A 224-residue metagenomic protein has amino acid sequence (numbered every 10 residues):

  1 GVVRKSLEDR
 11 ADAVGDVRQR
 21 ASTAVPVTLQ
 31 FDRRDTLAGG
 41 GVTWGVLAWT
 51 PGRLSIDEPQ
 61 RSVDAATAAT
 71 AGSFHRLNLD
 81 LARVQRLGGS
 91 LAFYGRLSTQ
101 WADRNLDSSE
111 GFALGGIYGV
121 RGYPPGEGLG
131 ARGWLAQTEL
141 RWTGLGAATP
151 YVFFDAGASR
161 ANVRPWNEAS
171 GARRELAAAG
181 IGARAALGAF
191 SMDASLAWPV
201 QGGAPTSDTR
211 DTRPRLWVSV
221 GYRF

Functional and structural regions predicted by a protein language model:
G1-Y94, S98-R104: Transmembrane beta-strand segments of outer-membrane beta-barrel domains in Gram-negative and organellar OMPs
V63-F224: C-terminal transmembrane beta-barrel domains of outer membrane proteins
